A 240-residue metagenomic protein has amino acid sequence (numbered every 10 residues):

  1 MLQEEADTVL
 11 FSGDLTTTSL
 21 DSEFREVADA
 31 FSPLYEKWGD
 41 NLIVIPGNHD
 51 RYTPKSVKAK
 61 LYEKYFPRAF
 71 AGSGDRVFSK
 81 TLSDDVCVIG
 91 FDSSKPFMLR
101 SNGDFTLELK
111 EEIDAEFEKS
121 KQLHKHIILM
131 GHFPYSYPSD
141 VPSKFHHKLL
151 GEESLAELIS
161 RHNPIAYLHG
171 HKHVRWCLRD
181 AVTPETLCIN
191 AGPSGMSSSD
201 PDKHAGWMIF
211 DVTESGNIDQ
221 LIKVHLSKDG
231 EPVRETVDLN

Functional and structural regions predicted by a protein language model:
M1-R25, N240: N-terminal active-site segment of His-dependent metallophosphoesterases
E5-A6, G39, Q122-H126, P164 (+1 more regions): A general structural motif
T8-D14, N41-N48, D92, I128-G131 (+2 more regions): Active-site neighborhood of phospho(di)ester-bond hydrolases with catalytic His/Asp-centered motifs
T17-L20, V44-S56, P96-R100, F133-S139 (+2 more regions): Active-site environment of divalent metal-dependent phosphoester hydrolases
R25-A115, S154-S160, V182-C188, G206-F210: Extended active-site neighborhood of metal-dependent phosphoesterases/phosphodiesterases
S101-D104, S120-I165, K172: Active-site-proximal segments of metal-dependent phosphoesterases and phosphodiesterases across multiple
K144-S215: Conserved beta-sheet core of the metallophosphoesterase superfamily
V212-N240: A short C-terminal boundary segment appended to hydrolase-like catalytic domains
